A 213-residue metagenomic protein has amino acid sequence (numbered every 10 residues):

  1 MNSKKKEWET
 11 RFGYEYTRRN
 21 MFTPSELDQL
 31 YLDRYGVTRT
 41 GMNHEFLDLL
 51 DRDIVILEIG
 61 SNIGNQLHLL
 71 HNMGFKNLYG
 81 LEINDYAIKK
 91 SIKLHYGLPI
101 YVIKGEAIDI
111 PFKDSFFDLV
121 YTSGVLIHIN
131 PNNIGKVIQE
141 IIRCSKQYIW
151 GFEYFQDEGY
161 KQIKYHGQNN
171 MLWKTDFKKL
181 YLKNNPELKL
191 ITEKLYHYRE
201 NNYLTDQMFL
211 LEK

Functional and structural regions predicted by a protein language model:
M1-P111, I129-K136, Y148-K213: Class I (Rossmann-like) S-adenosyl-L-methionine-dependent methyltransferase catalytic domain, capturing the SAM-binding
Y121: A conserved beta-strand element that flanks and buttresses the S-adenosyl-L-methionine
G124-H128: Short catalytic micro-motifs in class I SAM-dependent methyltransferases
K136-E140, C144: Short, conserved SAM-binding segment of the class I
